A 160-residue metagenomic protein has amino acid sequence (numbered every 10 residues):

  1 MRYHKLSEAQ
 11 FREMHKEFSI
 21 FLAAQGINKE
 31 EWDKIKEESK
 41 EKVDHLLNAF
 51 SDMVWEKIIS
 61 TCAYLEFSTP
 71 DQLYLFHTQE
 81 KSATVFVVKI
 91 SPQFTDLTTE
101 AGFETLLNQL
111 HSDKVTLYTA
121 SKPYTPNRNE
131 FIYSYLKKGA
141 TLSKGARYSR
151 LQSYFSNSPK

Functional and structural regions predicted by a protein language model:
R2-F67: N-terminal interaction modules that seed assembly of large macromolecular complexes
L6, E13-K16, I27, K81 (+4 more regions): Alpha-helical structural elements
L6-A9, E13, E41, H45 (+7 more regions): Alpha-helix boundary/N-cap detector
A23-G26, E37, K81, P123 (+2 more regions): Short linear sequence elements within intrinsically disordered, low-complexity coil regions
E31-I35, E66-D71, S121, R147-Q152: Short coil/turn segments at secondary-structure boundaries
V43-E104: Long, charge-patterned amphipathic interaction tracts in eukaryotic proteins
L110-K160: Glycine-rich, aromatic-bearing surface loops/beta-hairpins
